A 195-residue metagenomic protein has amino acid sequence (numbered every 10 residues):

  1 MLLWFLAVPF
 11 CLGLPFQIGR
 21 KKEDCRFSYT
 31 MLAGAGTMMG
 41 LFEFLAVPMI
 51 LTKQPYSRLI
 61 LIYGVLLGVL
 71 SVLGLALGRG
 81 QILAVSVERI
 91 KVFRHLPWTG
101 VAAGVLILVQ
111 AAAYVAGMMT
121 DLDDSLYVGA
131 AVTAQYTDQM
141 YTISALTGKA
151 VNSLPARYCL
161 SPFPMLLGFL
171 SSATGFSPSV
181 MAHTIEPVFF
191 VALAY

Functional and structural regions predicted by a protein language model:
M1-F93: Membrane-embedded, hydrophobic transmembrane alpha-helices
F10, M31-A33, P97, Y114 (+1 more regions): Generic detector of intrinsically disordered, low-complexity, polar/charged segments
R26, F44-V47, I60, G100-V105 (+3 more regions): Generic detector of bulky aromatic hydrophobic side chains
A35-T37, A103, A156-R157: A short, ordered amphipathic alpha-helix with a cationic face
Y56, H95-W98, T174, P178-M181: Membrane-interfacial loop-to-transmembrane-helix junctions in polytopic alpha-helical membrane proteins
K91-A113: Internal/C-terminal transmembrane anchor helices
L106-Y195: Active-site lumenal/periplasmic loops and adjacent helix-entry segments of GT-C-fold, multi-pass membrane
